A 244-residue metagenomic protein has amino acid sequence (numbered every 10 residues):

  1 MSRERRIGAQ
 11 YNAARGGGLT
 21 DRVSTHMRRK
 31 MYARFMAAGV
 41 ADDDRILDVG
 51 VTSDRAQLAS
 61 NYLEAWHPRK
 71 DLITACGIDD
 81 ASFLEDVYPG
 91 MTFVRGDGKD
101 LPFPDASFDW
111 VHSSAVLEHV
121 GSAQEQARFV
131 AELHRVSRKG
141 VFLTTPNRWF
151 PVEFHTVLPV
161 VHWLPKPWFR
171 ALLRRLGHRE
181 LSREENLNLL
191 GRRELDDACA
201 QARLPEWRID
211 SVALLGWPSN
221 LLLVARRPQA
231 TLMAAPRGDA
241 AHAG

Functional and structural regions predicted by a protein language model:
M1-A41: Class I SAM-dependent methyltransferase Rossmann-like catalytic core, especially the SAM/SAH-binding loop
G17-G18, R175-E185: Short glycine/proline- and acidic residue-enriched helix-loop micro-motifs that form flexible lids or anion-recognition
V23-M31, R55, E125, L187-E194: Soluble or luminal CAZymes and related metallo-dependent hydrolases
D44-F150, A225-R227: Conserved SAM-binding loop
C76-I78, R203-V212: Low-complexity, intrinsically disordered Gly/Pro/Thr-rich segments
G140-F169: Conserved class I S-adenosyl-L-methionine
E180-R203: Short alpha-helix
W207-G244: Core SAM-dependent methyltransferase catalytic element
